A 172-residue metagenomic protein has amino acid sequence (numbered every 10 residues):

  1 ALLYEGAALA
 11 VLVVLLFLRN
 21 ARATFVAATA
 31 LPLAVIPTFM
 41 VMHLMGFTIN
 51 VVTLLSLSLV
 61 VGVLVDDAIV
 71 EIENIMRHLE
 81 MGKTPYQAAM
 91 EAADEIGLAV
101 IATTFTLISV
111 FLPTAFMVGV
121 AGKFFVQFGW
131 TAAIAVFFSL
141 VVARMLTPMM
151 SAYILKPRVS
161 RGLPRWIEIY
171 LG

Functional and structural regions predicted by a protein language model:
A1-G172: Hydrophobic regular secondary-structure detector
